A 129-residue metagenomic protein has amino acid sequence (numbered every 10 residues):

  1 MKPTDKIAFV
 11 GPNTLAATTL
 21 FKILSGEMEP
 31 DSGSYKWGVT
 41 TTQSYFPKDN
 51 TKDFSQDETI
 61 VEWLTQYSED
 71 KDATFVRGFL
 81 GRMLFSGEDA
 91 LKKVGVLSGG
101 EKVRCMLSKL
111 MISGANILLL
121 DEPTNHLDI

Functional and structural regions predicted by a protein language model:
M1-I129: ABC ATP-binding cassette signature C-motif
